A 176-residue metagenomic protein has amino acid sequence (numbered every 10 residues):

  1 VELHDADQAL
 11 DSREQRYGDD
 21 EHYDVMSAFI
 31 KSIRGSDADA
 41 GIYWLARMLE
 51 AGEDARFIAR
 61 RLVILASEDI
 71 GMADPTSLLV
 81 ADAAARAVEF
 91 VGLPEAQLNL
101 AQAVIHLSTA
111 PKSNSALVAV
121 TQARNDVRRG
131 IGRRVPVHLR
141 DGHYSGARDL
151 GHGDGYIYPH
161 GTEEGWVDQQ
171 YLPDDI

Functional and structural regions predicted by a protein language model:
V1, I33, D37: Conserved strand-helix element at the start of the C-terminal RecA-like helicase core
V1-D19: Non-catalytic interfacial helical region
A9, S32, D126: Residues that form generic nucleotide/phosphate-binding pockets
D19-D20, P75: Short helix-capping and inter-helix turn/linker motifs at the boundaries of alpha-helical repeat units
Y23, S27-I30: Winged-helix-like regulatory helical subdomains adjacent to P-loop NTPase cores
I30-K31, A46: Amphipathic alpha-helical repeat scaffolds
D37-A40, W44-I176: Terminal-proximal interaction/regulatory segments of ATP-powered molecular machines
